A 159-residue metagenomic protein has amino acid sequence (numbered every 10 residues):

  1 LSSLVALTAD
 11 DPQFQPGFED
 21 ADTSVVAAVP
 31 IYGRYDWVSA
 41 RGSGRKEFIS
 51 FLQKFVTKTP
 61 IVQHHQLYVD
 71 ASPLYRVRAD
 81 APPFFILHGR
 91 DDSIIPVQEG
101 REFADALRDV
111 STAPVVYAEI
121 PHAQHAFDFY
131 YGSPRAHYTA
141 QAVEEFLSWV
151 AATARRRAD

Functional and structural regions predicted by a protein language model:
L1-G44: Primarily recognizes the serine-hydrolase "nucleophile elbow" in alpha/beta-hydrolase and SGNH/GDSL folds
L7-T8, S39-R76: Mobile cap/lid helix-loop segments that gate and shape the active-site cleft of serine hydrolases
R34, R90-D92, H122-Q124: Acidic beta-to-alpha connecting loop that harbors the catalytic carboxylate
D80, F85-H88, D92: Short beta-strand/loop motif that positions the catalytic acidic residue of the alpha/beta-hydrolase fold
S93-E102: Conserved alpha/beta-hydrolase "acid-adjacent" motif
R108-A126: Catalytic histidine neighborhood in serine/cysteine hydrolases with alpha/beta-hydrolase-type architecture
A123-A136: Catalytic histidine-centered segment of alpha/beta-hydrolase-like enzymes
S133-D159: Catalytic active-site module of serine/aspartate enzymes centered on a nucleophile-bearing elbow/loop
